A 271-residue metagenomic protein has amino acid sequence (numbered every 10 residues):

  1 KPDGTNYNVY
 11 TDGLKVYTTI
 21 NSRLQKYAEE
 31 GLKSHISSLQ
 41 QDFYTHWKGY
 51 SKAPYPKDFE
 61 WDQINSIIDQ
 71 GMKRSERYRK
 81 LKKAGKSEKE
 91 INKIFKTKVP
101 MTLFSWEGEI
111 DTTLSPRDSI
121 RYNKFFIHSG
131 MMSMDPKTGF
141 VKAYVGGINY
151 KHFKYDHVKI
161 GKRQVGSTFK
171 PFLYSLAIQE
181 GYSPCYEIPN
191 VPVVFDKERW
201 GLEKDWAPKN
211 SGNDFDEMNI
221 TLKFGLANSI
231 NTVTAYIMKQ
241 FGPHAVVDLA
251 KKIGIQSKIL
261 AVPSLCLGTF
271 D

Functional and structural regions predicted by a protein language model:
K1-G201, N210-S211, K223-F224, Y236 (+2 more regions): Extended, non-catalytic substrate-recognition/exosite surfaces adjacent to catalytic cores, especially in enzymes
E30-S34, N231, K252: Residues within well-ordered alpha-helical secondary structure of globular protein domains
I160, I230-N231, I255: A broad detector of the eukaryotic-type serine/threonine protein kinase catalytic domain
L202-P208, G242-D271: Mid-domain, small-residue-enriched loop/turn segments at the edges of structured enzyme/sensor domains
P208-G242, A250: Metal-dependent DNA phosphodiester-chemistry modules and their immediately adjacent helices/loops in DNA-processing
